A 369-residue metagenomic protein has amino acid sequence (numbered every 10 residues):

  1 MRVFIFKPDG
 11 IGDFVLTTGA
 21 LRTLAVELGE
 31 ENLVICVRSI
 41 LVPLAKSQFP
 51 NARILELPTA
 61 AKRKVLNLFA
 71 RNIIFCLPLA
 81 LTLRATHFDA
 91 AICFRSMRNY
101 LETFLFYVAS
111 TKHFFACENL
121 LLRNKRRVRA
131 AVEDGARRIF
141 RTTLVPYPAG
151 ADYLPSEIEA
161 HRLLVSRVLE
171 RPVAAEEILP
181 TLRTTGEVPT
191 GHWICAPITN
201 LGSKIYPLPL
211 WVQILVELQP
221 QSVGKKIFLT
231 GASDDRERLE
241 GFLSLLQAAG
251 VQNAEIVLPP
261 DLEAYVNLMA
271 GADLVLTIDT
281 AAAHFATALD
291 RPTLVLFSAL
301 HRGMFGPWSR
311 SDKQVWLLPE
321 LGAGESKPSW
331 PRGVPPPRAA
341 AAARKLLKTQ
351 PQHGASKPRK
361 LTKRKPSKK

Functional and structural regions predicted by a protein language model:
M1-K369: Catalytic machinery of carbohydrate-active enzymes, primarily nucleotide-sugar-dependent glycosyltransferases
